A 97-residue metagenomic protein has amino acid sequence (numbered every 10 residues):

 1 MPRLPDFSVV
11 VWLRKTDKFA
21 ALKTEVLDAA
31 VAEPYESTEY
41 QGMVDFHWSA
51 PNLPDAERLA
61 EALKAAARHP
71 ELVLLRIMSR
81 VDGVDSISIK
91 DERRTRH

Functional and structural regions predicted by a protein language model:
P2-V44: Short aromatic-glycine-(Arg/Gly/Cys) micro-motifs in beta-strand/loop hairpins
G42-H97: Short, mixed-charge low-complexity intrinsically disordered segments
